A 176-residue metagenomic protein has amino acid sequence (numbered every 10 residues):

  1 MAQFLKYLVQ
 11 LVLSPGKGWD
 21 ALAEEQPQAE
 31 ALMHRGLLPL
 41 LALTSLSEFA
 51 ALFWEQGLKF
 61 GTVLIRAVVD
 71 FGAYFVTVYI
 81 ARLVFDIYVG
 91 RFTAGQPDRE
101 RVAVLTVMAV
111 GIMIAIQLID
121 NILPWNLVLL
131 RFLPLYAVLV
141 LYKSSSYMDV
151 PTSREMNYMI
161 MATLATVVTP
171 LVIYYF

Functional and structural regions predicted by a protein language model:
A2-P97: Selected alpha-helical membrane-embedding segments in polytopic membrane proteins
P27-H34, E100, V104, L127 (+1 more regions): Membrane-water interface of alpha-helical transmembrane segments
G36, R66, D70, Y74 (+3 more regions): Alpha-helical transmembrane segments of multi-pass membrane proteins, especially transporters and channels
T44, E48-L52, I116-D120, P170-Y174: Structural signal for membrane-spanning alpha-helices in multi-pass inner-membrane proteins, emphasizing helix cores
F92-G95, R99, S145-D149: Amphipathic, cytosolic membrane-interfacial segments at TM-TM junctions
T106-P124: C-terminal halves and exits of single transmembrane alpha-helices
I119-F176: Terminal transmembrane helical module of multi-pass membrane proteins
